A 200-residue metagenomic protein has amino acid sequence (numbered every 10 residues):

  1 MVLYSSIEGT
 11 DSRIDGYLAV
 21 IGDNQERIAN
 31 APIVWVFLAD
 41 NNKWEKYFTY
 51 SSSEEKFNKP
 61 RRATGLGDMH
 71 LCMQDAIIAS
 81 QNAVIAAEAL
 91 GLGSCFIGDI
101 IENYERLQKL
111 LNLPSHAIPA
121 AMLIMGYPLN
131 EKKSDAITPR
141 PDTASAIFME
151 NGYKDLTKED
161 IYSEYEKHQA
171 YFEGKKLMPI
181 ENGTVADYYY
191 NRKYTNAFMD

Functional and structural regions predicted by a protein language model:
M1-D200: Acidic, surface-exposed loops and disordered segments
